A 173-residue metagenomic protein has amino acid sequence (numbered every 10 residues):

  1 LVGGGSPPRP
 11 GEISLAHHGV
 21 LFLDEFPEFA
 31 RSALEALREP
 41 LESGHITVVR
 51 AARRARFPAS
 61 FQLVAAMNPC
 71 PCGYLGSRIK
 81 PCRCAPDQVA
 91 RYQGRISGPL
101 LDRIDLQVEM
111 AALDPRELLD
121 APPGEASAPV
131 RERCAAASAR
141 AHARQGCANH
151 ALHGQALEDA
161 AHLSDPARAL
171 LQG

Functional and structural regions predicted by a protein language model:
L1-L21, R54: Conserved alpha-helical scaffold flanking the Walker A/P-loop in AAA+ ATPase domains
P7-P8, S32-G173: Basic, amphipathic alpha-helical bundle interface domains used for macromolecular binding and assembly
H18, D24-F26, A36-L37: Walker B catalytic acidic pair
L23-A30, G73: Catalytic P-loop NTPase motifs of RecA-like helicase/translocase cores
